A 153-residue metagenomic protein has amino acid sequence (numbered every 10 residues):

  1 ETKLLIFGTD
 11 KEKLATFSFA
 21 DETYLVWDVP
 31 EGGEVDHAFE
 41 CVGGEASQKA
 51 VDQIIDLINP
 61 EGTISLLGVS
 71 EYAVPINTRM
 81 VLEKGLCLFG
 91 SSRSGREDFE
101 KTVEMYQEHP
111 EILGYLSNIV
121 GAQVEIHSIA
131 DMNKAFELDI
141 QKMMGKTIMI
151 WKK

Functional and structural regions predicted by a protein language model:
T2-L5, K11-C87: Glycine-rich cofactor phosphate-binding loops and adjacent beta1-alpha1 units of small-molecule cofactor enzyme domains
T9, V69, R93, K152: Cofactor-binding loop segments of dinucleotide-utilizing enzymes, especially the Rossmann-like FAD- and NAD(P)+-binding
W27, G90, I148-I150: Conserved active-site loop/cleft motifs that coordinate metal ions or position small ligands
D52, R96-K153: C-terminal hydrophobic helical "lid"/dimerization subdomain of Rossmann-like NAD(P)H-dependent oxidoreductases
F89-R96: A short acidic, glycine-rich active-site loop that binds or catalyzes chemistry on phosphate/adenosine moieties
